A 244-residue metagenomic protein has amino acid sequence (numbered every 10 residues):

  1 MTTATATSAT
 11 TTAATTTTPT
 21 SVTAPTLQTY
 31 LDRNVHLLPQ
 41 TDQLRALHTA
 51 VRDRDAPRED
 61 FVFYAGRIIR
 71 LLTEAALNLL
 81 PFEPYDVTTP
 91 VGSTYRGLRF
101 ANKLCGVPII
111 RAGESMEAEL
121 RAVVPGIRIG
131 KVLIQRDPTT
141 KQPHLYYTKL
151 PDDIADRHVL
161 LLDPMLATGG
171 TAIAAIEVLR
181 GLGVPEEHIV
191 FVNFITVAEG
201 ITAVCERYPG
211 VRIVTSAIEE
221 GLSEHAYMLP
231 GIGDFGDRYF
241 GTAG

Functional and structural regions predicted by a protein language model:
M1-G244: PRPP-associated nucleotide enzymes
